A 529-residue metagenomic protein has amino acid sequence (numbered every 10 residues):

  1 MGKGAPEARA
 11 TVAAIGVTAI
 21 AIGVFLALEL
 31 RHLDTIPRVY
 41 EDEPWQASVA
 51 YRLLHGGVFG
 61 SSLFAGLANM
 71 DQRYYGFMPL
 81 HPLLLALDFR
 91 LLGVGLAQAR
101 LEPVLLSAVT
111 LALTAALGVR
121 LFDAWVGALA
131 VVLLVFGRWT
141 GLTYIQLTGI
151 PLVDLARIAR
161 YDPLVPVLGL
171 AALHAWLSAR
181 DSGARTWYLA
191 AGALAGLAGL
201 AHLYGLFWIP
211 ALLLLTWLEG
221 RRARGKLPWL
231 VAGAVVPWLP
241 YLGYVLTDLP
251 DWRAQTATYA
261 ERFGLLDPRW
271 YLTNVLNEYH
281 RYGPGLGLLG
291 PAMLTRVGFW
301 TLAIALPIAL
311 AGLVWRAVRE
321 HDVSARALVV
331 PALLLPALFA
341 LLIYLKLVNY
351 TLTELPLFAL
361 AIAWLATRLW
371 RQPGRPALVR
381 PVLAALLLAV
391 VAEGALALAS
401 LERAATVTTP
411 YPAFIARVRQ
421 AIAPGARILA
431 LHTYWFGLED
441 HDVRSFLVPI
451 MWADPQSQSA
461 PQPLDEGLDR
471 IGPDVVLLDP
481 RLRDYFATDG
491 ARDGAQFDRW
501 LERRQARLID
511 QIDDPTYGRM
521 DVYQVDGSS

Functional and structural regions predicted by a protein language model:
K3-G4, A175-S178, A195, F207-V235 (+2 more regions): Perimembrane helix-loop-helix junctions
G4-V12, V119-R120, V126, S182-R185 (+5 more regions): Membrane-interface helix-loop-helix junctions at transmembrane boundaries of multi-pass membrane enzymes, predominantly
L28, K226-N277: Membrane-lumen/periplasm interface segments of specific transmembrane helices in polyprenyl phosphate-linked
E29, L365-R368, R380-T409: Transmembrane alpha-helical segments
L101-W125, L129, A171: Transmembrane-helix motifs of polytopic, lipid-linked glycan transferases
L155-A156, D162-V165, F207, R326-A337 (+1 more regions): Hydrophobic/aromatic-rich transmembrane helices and adjacent perimembrane loops
L164-V165, G169-A190, A198, A366: Membrane-interface transmembrane helices that cradle and orient dolichyl/undecaprenyl
A404, T408, V418-P455, D469-D484 (+1 more regions): Short periplasmic/luminal acceptor-recognition loop of GT-C membrane glycosyltransferases, typified by
